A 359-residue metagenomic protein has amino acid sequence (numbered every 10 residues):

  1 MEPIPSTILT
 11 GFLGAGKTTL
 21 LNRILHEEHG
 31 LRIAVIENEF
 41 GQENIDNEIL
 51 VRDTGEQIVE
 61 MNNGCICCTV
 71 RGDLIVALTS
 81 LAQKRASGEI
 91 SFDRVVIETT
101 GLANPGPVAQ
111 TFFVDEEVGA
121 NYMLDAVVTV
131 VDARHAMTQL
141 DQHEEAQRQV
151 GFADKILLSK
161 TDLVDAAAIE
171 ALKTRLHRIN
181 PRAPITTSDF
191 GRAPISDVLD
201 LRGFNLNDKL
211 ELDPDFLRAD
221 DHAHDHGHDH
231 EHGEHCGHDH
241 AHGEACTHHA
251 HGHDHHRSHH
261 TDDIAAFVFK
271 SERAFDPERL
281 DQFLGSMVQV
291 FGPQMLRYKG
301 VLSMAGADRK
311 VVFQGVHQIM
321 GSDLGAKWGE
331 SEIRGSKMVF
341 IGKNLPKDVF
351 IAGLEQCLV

Functional and structural regions predicted by a protein language model:
E2-Q139: Nucleotide-state-sensitive switch-loop elements of NTP-binding domains
P5, L9, H29, G41 (+13 more regions): Helical mechanochemical/support elements of P-loop NTPase systems and associated helical scaffolds
L9, I36, D132, S159-K160 (+2 more regions): A secondary-structure boundary/capping signal
V51-T54, A146, R202-N205: Short, hinge-like loop/turn segments at secondary-structure boundaries
Q83-D197, R202, L212: Phosphate/Mg2+-binding loops and adjacent switch elements in nucleotide/diphosphate-handling enzyme cores
K155, V164-G329, I333, K343-V359: C-terminal accessory "lid"/substrate-recognition subdomains
